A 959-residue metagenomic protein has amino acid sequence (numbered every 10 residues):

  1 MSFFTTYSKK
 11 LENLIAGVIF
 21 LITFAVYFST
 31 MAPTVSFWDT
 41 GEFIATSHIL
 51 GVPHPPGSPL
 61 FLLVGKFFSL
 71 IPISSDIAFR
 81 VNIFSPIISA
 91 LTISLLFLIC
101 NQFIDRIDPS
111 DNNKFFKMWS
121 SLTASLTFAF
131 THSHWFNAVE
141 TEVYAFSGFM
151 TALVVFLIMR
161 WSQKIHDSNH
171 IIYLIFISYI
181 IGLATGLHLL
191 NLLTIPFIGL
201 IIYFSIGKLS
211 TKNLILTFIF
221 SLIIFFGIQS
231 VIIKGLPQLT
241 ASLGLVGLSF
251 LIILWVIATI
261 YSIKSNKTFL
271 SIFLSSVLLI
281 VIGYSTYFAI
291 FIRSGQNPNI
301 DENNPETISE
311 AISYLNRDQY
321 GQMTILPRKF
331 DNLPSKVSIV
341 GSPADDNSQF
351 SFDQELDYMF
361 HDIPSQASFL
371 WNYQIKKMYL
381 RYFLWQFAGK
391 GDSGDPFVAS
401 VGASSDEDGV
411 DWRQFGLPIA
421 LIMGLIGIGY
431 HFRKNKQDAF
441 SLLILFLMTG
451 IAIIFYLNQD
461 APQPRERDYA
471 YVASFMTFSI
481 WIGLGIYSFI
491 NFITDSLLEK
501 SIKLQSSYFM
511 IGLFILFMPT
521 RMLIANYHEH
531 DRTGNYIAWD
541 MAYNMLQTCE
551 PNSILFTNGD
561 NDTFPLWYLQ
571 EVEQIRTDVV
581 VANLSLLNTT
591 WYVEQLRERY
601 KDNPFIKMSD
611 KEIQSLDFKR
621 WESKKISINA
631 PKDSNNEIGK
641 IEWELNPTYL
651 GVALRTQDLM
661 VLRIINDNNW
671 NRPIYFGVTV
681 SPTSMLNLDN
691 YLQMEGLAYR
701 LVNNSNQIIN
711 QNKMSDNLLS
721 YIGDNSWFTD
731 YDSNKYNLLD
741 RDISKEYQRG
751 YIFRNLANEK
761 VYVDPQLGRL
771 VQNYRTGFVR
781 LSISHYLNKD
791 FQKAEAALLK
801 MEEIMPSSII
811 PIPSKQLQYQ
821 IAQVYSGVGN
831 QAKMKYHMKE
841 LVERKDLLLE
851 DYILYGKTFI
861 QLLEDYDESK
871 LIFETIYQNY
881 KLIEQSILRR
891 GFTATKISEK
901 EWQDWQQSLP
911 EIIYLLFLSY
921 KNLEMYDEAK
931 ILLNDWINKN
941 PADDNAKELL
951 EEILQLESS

Functional and structural regions predicted by a protein language model:
S2, N101-I107, H134, V139-G148 (+9 more regions): ER/secretory pathway lumenal C-terminal domains and tails of membrane proteins involved in glycoprotein biogenesis
F4-V18, N213: N-terminal membrane topogenic signal
L11-I15, I73-F84, N112-A124, N169-I177 (+3 more regions): Membrane-interface starts of transmembrane alpha-helices
N13-V26, L122-L126, F176, T217-F225: Alpha-helical transmembrane segments
G17, I83-D111, L153-L157, I422-G429: Transmembrane-helix motifs of polytopic, lipid-linked glycan transferases
M31-F43, P53-V64, D301-N303, T533-I537: Extracytoplasmic catalytic/substrate-binding loops of multi-pass membrane glycan-assembly enzymes
P59, I71-S94, L98, K114 (+7 more regions): Loop-to-helix entry region of an early transmembrane alpha helix in multi-pass inner-membrane enzymes
S121-A129, I181, T185: Short helix- or helix-capping micro-motifs that position conserved polar/aromatic residues at function-defining sites
